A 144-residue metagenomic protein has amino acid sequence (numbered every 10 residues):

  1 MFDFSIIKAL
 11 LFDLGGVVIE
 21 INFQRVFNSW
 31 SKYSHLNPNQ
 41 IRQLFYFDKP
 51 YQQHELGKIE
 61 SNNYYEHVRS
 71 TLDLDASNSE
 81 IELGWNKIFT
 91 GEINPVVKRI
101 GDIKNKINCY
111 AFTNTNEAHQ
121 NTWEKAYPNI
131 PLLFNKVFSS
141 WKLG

Functional and structural regions predicted by a protein language model:
F2-K98, N105, N116-Q120: N-terminal helical cap/lid subdomain that shapes the substrate entry/recognition surface in HAD-like hydrolases
N108: Residues at the starts of beta-strands that form the adenosine-phosphate
A111-T113: Structural beta-sheet core signal
E117-G144: Substrate-recognition "cap/lid" segment bordering the active-site pocket of phosphatases
